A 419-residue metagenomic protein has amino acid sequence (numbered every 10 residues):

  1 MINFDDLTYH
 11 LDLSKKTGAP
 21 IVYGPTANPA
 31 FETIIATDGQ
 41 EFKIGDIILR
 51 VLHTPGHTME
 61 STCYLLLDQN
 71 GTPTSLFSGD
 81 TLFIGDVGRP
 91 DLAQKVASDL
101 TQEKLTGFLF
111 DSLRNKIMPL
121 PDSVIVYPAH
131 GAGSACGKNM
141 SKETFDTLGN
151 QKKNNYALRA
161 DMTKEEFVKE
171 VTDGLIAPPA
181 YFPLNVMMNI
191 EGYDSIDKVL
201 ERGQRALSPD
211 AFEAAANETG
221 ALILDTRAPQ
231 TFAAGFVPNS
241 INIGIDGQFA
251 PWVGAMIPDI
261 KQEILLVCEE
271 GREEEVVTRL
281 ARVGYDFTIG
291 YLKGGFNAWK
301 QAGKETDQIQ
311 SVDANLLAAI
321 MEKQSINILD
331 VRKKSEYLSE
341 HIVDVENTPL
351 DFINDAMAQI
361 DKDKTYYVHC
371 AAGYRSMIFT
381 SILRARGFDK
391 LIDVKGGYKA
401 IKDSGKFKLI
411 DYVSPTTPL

Functional and structural regions predicted by a protein language model:
M1, T26, T58, T81 (+5 more regions): Active-site metal-binding loops of divalent metal-dependent hydrolases
M1-D6, H57, S61, H130 (+1 more regions): Histidine-centered divalent metal-coordination motifs
M1-V51, T72-T74, D259: Active-site HxH/HxHxD metal-binding segment of metal-dependent hydrolases
Q40, R89-D91, D99-E103, N150-M187 (+3 more regions): Rhodanese-like catalytic fold shared by cysteine-dependent sulfurtransferases and DSP/PTP-type phosphatases
I48, T58-G174: Metallo-beta-lactamase
T54: Short, contiguous alpha-helical
L76, A221, I326: Hydrophobic "anchor" residues on beta-strands that sit immediately upstream of conserved functional sites
L200-A211: A contiguous, basic/glycine-rich beta-loop/short-helix subdomain that forms a polymer-engagement track
